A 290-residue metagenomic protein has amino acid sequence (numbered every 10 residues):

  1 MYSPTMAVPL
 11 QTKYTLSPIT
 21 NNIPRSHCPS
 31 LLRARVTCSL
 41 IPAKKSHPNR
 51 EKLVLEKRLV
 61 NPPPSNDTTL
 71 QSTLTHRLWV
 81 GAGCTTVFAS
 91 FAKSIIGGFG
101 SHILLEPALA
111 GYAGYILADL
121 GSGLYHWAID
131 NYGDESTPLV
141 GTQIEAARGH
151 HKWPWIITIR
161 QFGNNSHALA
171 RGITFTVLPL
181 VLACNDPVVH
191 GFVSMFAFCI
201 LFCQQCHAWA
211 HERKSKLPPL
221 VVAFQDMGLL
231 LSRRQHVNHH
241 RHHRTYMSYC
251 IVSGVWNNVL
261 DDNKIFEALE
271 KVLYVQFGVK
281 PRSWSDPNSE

Functional and structural regions predicted by a protein language model:
Y2-L74, Y132, S136-L139, K152-G163 (+2 more regions): Cytosolic/stromal cytosol-facing helical appendages immediately following the last transmembrane segment
L74-S94: The first (N-terminal) embedded transmembrane alpha-helix
H76-G81, L105-Y112, H190-F196: Transmembrane alpha-helices of multi-pass eukaryotic membrane proteins
A82-F88, G163-V181: Core segments of transmembrane alpha-helices that mediate helix-helix packing or line hydrophobic substrate/ligand
A89, H102, A113, L117 (+2 more regions): N-terminal membrane-targeting hydrophobic helices
F91-L109, P179-F192: Helix-coil boundary and interhelical linker segments in multi-pass alpha-helical membrane proteins
L105-D134, C199-A208: Hydrophobic alpha-helical membrane-embedded segments
T142-R148: Extended non-transmembrane interhelical loops and adjacent amphipathic helices of multipass membrane proteins
